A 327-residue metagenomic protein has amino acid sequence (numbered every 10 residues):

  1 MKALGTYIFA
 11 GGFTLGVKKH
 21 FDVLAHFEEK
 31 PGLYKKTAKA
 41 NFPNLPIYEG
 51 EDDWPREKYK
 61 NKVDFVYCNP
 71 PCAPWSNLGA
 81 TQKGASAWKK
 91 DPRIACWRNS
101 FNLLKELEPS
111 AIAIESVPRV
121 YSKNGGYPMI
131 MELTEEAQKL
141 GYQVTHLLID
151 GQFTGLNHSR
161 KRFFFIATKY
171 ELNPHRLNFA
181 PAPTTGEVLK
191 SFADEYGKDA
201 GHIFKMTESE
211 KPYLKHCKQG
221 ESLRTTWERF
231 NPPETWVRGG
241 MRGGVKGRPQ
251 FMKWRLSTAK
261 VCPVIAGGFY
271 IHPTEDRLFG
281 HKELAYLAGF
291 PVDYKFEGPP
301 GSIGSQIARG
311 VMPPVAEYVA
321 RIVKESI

Functional and structural regions predicted by a protein language model:
K2-D22, K35, E136-L140, R162-I327: S-adenosyl-L-methionine-dependent DNA methyltransferase catalytic core
K2-E108, P118-P128: Core alpha/beta nucleotide-donor-binding catalytic domains of modification enzymes
G50-W54, L148-Q152, R248-Q250: Short alpha-helical segments and helix-capping/turn motifs at coil-helix boundaries
W54-E57, N102, T154-G155, M252-R255: Short, flexible, glycine/charge-rich loop motifs used to bind or transfer phosphoryl groups or to couple energy/partner
R56-V63, G155-S159, I307: Short, solvent-exposed polar/charged micro-motifs at secondary-structure junctions
Y67-C68, I114, G267: Redox-cofactor binding/interface segments in oxidoreductases and associated redox assembly factors
P70-P71, P109, N157, P291-V292 (+1 more regions): Proline-centered helix-kink/hinge sites
R93-A167: Conserved Class I SAM-dependent methyltransferase catalytic core
